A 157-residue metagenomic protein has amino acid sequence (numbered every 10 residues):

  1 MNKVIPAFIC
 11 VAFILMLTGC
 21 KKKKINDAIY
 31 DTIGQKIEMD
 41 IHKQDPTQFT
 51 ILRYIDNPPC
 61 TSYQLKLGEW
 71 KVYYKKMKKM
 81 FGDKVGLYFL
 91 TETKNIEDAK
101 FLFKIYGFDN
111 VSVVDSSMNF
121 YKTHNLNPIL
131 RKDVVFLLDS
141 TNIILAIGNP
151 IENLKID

Functional and structural regions predicted by a protein language model:
M1-I5: Positively charged n-region of N-terminal signal peptides that target proteins for export
M16-G19: C-terminal motif of bacterial Sec signal peptides marking the signal peptidase cleavage site
N26-Q44: Post-signal peptide N-terminal segment of mature Sec-exported envelope proteins
H42-W70: Short active-site neighborhood of thiol/selenol oxidoreductases, capturing the structured segment around
L65-I105, F120-K122: Structural microenvironment flanking redox-active thiols in thiol-disulfide oxidoreductases
K100-K132: Short, internal strand/loop/helix patches that form the active-site neighborhood or redox-interaction surface
L137-D157: Thiol-/selenol-based redox modules, centered on thioredoxin-like and closely related oxidoreductase domains
